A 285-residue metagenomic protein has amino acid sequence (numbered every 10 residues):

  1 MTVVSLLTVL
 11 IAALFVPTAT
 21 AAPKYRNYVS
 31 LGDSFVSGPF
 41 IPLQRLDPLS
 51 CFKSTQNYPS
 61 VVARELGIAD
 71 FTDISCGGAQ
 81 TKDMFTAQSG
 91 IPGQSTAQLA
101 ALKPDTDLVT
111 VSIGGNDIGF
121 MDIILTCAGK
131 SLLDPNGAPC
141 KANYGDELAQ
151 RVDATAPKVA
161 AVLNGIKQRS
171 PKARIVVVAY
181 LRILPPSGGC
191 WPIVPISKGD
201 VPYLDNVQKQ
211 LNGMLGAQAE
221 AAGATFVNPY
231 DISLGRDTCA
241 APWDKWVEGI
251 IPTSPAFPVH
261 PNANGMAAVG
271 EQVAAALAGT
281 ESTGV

Functional and structural regions predicted by a protein language model:
M1-A21: Secretory targeting and sorting signals
V16-N27, I91-T110, V159-R174, A274 (+1 more regions): Short amphipathic alpha-helices and their capping/turn segments at secondary-structure boundaries
A22-G77, A100, A128-L133: Serine-esterase "nucleophile elbow" of acetyl-processing enzymes
N27-G32, V36-G38, D70-S75, D107-S112 (+5 more regions): Structural recognition of the beta-strand scaffold that forms the well-ordered cores of secreted hydrolase catalytic
G78-T96, D237-T253: Charged, often glycine-rich, active-site loop that binds/positions anionic groups
P92-D146: Short acidic, low-complexity segments enriched in Ser/Thr/Gly/Pro
D122-Q150, R182-Q208: Serine-dependent acyl-ester chemistry module
L181-E281: Catalytic His-Asp segment of secreted/periplasmic serine-dependent ester chemistry enzymes
